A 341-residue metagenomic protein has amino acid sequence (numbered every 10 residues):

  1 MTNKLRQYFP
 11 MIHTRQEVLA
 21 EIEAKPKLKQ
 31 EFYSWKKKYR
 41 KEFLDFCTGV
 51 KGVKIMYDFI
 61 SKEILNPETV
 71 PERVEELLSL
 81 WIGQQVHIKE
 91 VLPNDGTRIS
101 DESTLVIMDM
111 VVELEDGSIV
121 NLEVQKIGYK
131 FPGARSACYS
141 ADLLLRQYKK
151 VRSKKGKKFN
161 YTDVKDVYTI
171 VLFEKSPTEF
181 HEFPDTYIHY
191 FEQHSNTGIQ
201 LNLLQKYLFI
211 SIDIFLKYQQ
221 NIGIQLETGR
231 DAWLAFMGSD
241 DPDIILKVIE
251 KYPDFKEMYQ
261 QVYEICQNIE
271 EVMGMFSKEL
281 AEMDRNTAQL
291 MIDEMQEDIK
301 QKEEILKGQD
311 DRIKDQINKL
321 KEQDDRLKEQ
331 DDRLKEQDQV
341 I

Functional and structural regions predicted by a protein language model:
M1-I341: Elongated, amphipathic alpha-helical interaction scaffolds
